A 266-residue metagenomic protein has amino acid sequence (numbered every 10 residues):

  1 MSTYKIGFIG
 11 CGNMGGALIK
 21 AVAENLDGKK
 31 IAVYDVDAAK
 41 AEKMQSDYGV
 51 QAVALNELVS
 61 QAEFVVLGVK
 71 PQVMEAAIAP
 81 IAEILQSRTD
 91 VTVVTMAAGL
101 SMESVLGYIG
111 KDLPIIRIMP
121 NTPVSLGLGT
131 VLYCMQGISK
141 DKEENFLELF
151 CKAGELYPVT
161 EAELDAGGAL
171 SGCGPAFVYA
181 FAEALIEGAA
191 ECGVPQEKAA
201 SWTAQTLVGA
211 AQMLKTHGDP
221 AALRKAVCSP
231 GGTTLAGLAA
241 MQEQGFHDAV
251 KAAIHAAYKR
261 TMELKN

Functional and structural regions predicted by a protein language model:
M1-N56, S60, F64, L128 (+1 more regions): NAD(P)+-binding Rossmann beta1-loop-alpha1 motif at the extreme N-terminus of oxidoreductases
S2, A204, V208-N266: NAD(P)-dependent Rossmann-like dehydrogenase/reductase catalytic/cofactor-binding core
A32-Y34, V53, V94, I116-I118 (+1 more regions): Hydrophobic/aromatic beta-strand patches that form the interior of the parallel beta-sheet core in alpha/beta enzyme
A41, M74, P195-W202, L223 (+1 more regions): Small-residue helix-packing motif on alpha-helices
Y48, E57-T130: Rossmann-like NAD(P)(H) cofactor-binding subdomain of soluble oxidoreductases
S104-P114, T130-G167, V178-T216, R260: Internal alpha-helical scaffold of NAD(P)-dependent oxidoreductase catalytic cores
G167-A176, R224: A short glycine-threonine-serine/GTX helix/turn-capping micro-motif
